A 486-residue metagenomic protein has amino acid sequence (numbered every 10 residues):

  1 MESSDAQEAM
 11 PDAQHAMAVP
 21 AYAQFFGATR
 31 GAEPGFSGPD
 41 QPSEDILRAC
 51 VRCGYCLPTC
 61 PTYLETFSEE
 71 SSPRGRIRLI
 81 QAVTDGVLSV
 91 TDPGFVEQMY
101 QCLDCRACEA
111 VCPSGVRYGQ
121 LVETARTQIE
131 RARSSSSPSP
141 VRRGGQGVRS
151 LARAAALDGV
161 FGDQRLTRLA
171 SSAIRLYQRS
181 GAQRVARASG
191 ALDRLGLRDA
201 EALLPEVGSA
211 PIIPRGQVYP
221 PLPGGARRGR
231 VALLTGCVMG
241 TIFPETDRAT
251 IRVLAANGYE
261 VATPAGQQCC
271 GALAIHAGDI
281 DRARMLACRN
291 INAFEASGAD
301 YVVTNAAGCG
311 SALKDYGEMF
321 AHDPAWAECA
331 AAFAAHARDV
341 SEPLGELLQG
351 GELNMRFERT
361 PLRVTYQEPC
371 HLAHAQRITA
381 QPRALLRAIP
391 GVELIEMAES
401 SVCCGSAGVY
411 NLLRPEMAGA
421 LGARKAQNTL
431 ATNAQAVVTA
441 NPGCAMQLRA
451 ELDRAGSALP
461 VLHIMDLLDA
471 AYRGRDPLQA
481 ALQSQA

Functional and structural regions predicted by a protein language model:
M1-S3, D12-Q24, R179-G190, G258-E260: Feature of Fe-S/electron-transfer and energy-metabolism proteins that preferentially highlights extended coupling
E2-C56: Generic N-terminal leader/targeting and pre-domain segments
D12-E33, Y63-E97, G115-S136, R142 (+2 more regions): Non-heme iron-sulfur electron-transfer modules
G35-L47, L88-M99, A255-G258, I389-L394: Short, intrinsically disordered, charge-biased short linear motifs at domain edges
E44-Y63, D92-V116, H371, S401: Cysteine-centered iron-sulfur cluster-binding motifs in ferredoxin-type domains/subunits of redox enzymes
G54-P58, S68-P73, E260-A265: N-terminal glycine-rich anion-binding loops that anchor highly charged ligand groups
S72-G75, Y100-D104, L176-Y177: Short acidic alpha-helix initiation/capping motifs at coil-to-helix transition points, especially at protein N-termini
Y118-R142, Q146-A486: Iron-sulfur cluster-binding electron-transfer modules in prokaryotic oxidoreductases
